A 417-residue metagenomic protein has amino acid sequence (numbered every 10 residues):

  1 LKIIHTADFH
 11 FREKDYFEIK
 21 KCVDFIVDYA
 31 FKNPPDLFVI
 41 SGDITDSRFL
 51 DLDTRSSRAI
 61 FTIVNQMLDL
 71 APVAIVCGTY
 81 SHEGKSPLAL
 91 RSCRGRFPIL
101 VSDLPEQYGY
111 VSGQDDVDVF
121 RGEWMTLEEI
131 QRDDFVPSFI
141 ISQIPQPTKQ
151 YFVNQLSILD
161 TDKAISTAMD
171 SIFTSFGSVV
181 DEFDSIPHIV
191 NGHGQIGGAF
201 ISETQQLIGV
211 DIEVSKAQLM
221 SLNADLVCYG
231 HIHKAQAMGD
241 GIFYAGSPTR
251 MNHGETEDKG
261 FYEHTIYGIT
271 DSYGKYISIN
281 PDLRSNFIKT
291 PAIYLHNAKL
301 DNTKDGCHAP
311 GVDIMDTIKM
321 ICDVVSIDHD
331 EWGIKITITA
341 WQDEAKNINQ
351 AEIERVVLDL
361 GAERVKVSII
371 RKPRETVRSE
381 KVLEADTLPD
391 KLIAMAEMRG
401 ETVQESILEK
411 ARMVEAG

Functional and structural regions predicted by a protein language model:
L1-I4: Extreme N-terminal starter segment of soluble prokaryotic enzymes
D8, F38, D43, I60-I63 (+7 more regions): Divalent metal-coordination and catalytic microenvironments
R12-K14, D46-F49, V76-L90, Y108-V111 (+4 more regions): Active-site environment of divalent metal-dependent phosphoester hydrolases
K14-D116, R121-T126, I130, K216-A224: Core catalytic region of metal-dependent phosphoesterases/phosphodiesterases, especially metallo-beta-lactamase-like
K14-I19, F49-T54, Q155, S202-T204 (+2 more regions): Short, solvent-exposed loop/turn segments at secondary-structure boundaries
L88-I212: Conserved catalytic scaffold of divalent metal-dependent phosphoesterases
G95, I196-G198, S202-T270: Conserved beta-sheet core of the metallophosphoesterase superfamily
Y267-G417: Accessory, non-catalytic peripheral segments of nucleic-acid enzymes
